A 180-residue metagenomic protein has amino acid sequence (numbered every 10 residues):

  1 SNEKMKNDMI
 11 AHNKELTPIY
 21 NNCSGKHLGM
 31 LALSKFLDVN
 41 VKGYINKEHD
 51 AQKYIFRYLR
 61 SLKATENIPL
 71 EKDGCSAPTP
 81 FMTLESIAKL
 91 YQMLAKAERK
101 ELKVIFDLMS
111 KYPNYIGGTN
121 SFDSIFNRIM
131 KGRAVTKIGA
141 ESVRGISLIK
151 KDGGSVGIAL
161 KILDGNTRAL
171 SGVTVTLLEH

Functional and structural regions predicted by a protein language model:
S1, P69-G74, K103-K111: Beta-strand segments within the central parallel beta-sheet cores of soluble alpha/beta enzyme folds
S1-K63, N67, C75, M93: Active-site-adjacent helix/loop patches that line small-molecule binding or acyl-intermediate pockets
H27, A51-I55, T83, E101 (+3 more regions): General structural feature for long, well-ordered alpha-helical segments within catalytic domains of soluble enzymes
T65, T83, L178-H180: General structural signal for secondary-structure boundaries
C75-F81: A glycine-rich, coil/turn loop motif that links secondary-structure elements
Q92-H180: Structured C-terminal helix/loop/strand segments within mature extracytoplasmic catalytic/sensor domains
